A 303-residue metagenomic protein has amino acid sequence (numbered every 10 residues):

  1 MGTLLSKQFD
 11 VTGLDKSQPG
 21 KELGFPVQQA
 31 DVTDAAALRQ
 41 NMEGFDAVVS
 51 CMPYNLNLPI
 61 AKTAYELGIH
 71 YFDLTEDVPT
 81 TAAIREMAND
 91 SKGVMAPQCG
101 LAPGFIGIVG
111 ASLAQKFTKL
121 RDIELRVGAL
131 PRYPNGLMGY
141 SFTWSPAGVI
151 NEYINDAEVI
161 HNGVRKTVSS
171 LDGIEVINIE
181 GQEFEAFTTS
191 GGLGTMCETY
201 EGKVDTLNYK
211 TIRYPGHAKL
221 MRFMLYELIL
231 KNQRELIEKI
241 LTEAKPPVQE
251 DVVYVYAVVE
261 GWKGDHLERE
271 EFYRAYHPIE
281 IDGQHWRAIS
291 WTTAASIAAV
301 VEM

Functional and structural regions predicted by a protein language model:
M1-K7: N-terminal Rossmann NAD(P)H-binding glycine-rich loop of SDR-like oxidoreductase domains
V11-L14, D73: Short beta-strand "acidic-cap" motif of Rossmann-like dinucleotide-binding folds
K16-G20, V78: Helix N-cap at the beta1-alpha1 junction of Rossmann-like dinucleotide-binding domains, i.e., the first residues
Q29-A47, L56: Conserved Rossmann-fold cofactor-binding substructure of NAD(P)-dependent oxidoreductases
M42-C51, Y71-D73: N-terminal Rossmann-like NAD(P) cofactor-binding module of classical short-chain dehydrogenase/reductase
P53, K62-A82: ADP-ribose/adenylate-binding Rossmann-like module
L74-P97: Rossmann-fold NAD(P)-binding glycine/threonine-rich loop
K116-M303: C-terminal catalytic/substrate-binding lobe primarily of soluble NAD(P)-dependent oxidoreductases
